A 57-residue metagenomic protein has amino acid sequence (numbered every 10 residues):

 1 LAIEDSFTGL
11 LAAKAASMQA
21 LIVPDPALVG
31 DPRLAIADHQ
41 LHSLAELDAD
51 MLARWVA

Functional and structural regions predicted by a protein language model:
L1-A57: Asp-based, Mg2+/Mn2+-dependent phosphohydrolase catalytic module
